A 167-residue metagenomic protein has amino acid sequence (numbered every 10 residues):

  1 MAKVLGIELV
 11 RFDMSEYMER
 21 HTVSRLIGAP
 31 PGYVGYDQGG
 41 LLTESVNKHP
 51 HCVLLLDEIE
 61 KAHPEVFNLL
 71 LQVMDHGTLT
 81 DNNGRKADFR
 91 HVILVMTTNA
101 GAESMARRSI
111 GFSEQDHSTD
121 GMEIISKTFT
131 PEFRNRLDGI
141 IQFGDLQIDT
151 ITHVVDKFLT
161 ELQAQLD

Functional and structural regions predicted by a protein language model:
M1-D167: AAA+ P-loop NTPase nucleotide-binding core of proteostasis motors
